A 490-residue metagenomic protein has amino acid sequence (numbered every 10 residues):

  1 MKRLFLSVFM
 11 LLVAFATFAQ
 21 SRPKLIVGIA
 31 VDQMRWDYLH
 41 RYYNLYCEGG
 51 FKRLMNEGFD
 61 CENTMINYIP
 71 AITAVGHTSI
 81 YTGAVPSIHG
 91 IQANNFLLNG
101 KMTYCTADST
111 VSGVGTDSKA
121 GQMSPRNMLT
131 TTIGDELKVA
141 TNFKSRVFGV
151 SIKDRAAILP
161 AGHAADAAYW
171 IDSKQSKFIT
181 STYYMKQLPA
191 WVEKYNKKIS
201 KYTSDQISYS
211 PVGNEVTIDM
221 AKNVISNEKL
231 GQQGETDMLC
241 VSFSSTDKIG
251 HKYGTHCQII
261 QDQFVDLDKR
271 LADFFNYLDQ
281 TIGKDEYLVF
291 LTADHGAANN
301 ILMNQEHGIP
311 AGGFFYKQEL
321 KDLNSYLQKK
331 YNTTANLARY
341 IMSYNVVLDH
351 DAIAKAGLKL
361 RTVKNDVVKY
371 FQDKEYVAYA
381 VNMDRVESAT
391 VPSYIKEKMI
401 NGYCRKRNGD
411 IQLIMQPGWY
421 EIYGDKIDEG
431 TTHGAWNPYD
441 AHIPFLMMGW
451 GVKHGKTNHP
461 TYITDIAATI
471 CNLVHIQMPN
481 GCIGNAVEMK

Functional and structural regions predicted by a protein language model:
M1-R22: Bacterial Sec-dependent N-terminal signal peptides
K24-R35, L54, I80, L137 (+8 more regions): Beta-strand elements within well-structured catalytic alpha/beta cores of enzymes that handle phosphate/sulfate esters
L39-I88, R146-V150: Short, structured active-site-proximal loop/turn typified by the sulfatase FGly-forming signature C/S-X-P-X-R
N63, I72, N94-Q122, Q187-P189 (+2 more regions): Secreted, luminal/periplasmic, and some membrane-associated catalytic domains that remodel anionic oxygen-ester
V85, G90-E235, S244-H251, D373-E375 (+1 more regions): His/Asp/Glu-rich, glycine-adjacent segments that coordinate divalent cations and/or stabilize oxyanion chemistry on
T130-V139, S343-A380, H459-N485: Non-catalytic, well-ordered alpha-helical segments in soluble enzyme domains
P211-Q233, T246-Y287, Y370, I470: A long, amphipathic alpha-helix that forms part of the scaffold/cap immediately adjacent to metal-dependent active
K317-G357, G430-L473, K490: Substrate-binding rim/cap in mid-to-C-terminal beta-strand-loop elements of soluble/periplasmic
